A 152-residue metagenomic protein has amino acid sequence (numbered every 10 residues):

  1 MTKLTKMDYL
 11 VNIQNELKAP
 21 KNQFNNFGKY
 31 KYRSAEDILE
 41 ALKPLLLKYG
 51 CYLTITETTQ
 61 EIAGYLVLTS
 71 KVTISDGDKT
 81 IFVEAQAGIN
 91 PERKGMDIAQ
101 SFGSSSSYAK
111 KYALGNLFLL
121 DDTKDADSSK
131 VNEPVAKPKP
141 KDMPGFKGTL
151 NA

Functional and structural regions predicted by a protein language model:
M1-A152: Polyanion-binding surfaces on beta-sheet-dominated domains and ring/shell assemblies
